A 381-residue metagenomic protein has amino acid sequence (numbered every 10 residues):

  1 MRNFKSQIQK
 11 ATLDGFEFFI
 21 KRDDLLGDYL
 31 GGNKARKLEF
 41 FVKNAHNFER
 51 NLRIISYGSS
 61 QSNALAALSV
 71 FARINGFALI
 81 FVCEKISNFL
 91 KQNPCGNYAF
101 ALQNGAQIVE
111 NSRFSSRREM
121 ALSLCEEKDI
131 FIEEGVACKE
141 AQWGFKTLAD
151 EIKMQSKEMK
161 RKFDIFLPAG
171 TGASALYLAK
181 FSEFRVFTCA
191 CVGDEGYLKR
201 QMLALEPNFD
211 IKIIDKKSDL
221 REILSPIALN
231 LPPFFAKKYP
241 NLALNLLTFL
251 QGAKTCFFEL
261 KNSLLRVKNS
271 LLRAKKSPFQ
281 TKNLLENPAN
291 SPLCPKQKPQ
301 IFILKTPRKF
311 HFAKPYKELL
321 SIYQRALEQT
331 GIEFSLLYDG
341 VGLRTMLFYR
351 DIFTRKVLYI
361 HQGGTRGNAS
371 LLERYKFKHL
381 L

Functional and structural regions predicted by a protein language model:
M1-N241, N245-L250, K254, K296-L381: PLP-dependent amino-acid enzyme catalytic core
F234, F257-F279, N283-L284, L293: Long, intrinsically disordered low-complexity tandem-repeat segments
K282-F302: Intrinsically disordered, low-complexity acidic Ser/Thr-rich regulatory segments
